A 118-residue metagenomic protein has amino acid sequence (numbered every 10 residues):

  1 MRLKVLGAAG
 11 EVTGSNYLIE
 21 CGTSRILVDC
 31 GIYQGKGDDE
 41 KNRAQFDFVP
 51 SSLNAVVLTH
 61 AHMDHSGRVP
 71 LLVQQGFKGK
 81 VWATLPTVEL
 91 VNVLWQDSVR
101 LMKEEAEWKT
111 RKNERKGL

Functional and structural regions predicted by a protein language model:
M1-K4, R25: Extreme N-terminal starter segment of soluble prokaryotic enzymes
G7-A9: Short Gly/Pro-enriched turn/cap motifs at secondary-structure boundaries
E11-V12, D64: Short acidic loop-to-helix transition motifs that present clustered carboxylates
G14-I19: Short beta-strand scaffold segments in enzyme catalytic cores
C21-G79, A83-T87, L94-L118: Pre-active-site segment of Zn-dependent metallo-hydrolases
